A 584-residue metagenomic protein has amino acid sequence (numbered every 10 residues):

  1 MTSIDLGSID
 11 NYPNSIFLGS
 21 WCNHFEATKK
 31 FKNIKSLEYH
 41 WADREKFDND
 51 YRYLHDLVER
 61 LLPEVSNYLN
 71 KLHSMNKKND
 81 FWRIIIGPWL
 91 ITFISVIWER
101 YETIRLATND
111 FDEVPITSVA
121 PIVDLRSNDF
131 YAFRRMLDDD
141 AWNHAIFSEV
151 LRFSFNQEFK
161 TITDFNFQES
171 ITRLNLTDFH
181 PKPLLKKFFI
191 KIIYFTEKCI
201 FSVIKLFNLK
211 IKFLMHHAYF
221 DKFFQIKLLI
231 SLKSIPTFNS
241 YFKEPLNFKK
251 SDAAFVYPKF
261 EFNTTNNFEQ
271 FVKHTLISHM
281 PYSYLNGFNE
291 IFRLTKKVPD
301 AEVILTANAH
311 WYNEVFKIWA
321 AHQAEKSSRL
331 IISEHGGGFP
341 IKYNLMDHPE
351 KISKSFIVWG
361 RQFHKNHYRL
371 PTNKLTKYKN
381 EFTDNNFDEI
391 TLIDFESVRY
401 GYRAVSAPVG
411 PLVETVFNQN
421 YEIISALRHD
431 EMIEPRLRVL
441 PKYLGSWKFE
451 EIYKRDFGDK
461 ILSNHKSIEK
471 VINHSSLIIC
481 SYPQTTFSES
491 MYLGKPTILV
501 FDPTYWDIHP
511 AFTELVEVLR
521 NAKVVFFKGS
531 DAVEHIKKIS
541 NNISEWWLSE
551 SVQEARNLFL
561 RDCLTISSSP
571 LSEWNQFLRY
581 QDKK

Functional and structural regions predicted by a protein language model:
M1-K584: Catalytic-core helical/loop segments in enzymes performing group transfer/polymerization on anionic/lipid-linked
